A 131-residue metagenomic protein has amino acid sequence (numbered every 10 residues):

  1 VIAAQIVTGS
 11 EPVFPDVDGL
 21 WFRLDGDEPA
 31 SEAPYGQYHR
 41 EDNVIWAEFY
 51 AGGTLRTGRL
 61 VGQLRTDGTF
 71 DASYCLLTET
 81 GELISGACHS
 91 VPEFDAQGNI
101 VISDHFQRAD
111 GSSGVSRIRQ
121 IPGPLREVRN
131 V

Functional and structural regions predicted by a protein language model:
I2-G19, R23-D42, L60, L64 (+1 more regions): Beta-sheet ligand-binding and adhesion/scaffold domains
N43-G53, A72-S73: General secondary-structure propensity
E48, G58-V61: Short, glycine/acidic-enriched capping/hinge loops at junctions between secondary-structure elements
G52-R56, G81: Solvent-exposed loop/turn segments connecting transmembrane beta-strands in outer-membrane beta-barrel proteins
